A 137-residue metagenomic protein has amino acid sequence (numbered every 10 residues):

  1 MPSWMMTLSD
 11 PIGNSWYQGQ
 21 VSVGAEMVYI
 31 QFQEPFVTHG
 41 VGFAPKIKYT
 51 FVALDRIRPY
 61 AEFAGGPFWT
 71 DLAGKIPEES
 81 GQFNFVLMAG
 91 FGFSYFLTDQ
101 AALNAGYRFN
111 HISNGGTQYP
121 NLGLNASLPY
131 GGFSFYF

Functional and structural regions predicted by a protein language model:
P2, G123-F137: Outer-membrane beta-barrel "beta-signal"
P2, P45-I47, A61, A89-F91 (+1 more regions): Membrane-embedded beta-strands of outer-membrane beta-barrel proteins, especially the hydrophobic/small aromatic
M6-L8, Y49-F51, F93-Y95, F135: Residue-level signature of outer-membrane beta-barrel architecture
L8-V21, P35-V37, V52-R58, L97-A101: Short loop/turn motifs that connect adjacent beta-strands in outer-membrane beta-barrel proteins
P11, V28-E34, F68-K75, H111-T117: Sequence/structural signature of outer-membrane beta-barrel proteins
V23-Y29, A61-P67, A105-F109: Transmembrane beta-barrel strands of outer-membrane/channel proteins
Q31-H39, A53, Q118-N121: Solvent-exposed loop/turn segments connecting transmembrane beta-strands in outer-membrane beta-barrel proteins
V37-F43, G81-L87, G123-P129: Residues that define the transmembrane beta-barrel architecture of outer-membrane proteins
